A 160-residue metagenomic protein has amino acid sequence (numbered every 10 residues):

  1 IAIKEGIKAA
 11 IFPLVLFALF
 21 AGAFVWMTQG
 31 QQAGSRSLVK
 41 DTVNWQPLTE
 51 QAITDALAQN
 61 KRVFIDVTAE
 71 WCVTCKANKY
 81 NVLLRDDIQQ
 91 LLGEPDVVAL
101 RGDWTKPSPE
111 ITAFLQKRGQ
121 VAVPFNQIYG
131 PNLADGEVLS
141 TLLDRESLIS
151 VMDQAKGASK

Functional and structural regions predicted by a protein language model:
I1-K160: Proteins that catalyze or organize thiol-disulfide redox chemistry and the adjacent proteostasis machinery handling
